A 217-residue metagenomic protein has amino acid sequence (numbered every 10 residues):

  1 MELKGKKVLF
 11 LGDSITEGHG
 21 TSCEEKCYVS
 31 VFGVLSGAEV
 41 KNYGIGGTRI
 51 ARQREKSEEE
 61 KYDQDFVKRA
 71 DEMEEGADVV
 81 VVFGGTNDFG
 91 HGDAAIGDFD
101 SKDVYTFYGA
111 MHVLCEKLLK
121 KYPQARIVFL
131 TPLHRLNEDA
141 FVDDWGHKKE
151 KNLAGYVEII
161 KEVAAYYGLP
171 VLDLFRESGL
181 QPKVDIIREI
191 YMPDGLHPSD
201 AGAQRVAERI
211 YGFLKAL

Functional and structural regions predicted by a protein language model:
E2, K7-L9, I15-G109: Conserved SGNH/GDSL esterase-like catalytic core that processes O-acyl groups on lipids and polysaccharides
G12-D13, S199: Conserved G/P- and acidic residue-centered "switch" motifs that form tight phosphate/ATP-binding loops in soluble
D63-L217: Alpha-helical cap/lid subdomain in secreted, periplasmic, or secretory-pathway luminal O-acyl-processing enzymes
